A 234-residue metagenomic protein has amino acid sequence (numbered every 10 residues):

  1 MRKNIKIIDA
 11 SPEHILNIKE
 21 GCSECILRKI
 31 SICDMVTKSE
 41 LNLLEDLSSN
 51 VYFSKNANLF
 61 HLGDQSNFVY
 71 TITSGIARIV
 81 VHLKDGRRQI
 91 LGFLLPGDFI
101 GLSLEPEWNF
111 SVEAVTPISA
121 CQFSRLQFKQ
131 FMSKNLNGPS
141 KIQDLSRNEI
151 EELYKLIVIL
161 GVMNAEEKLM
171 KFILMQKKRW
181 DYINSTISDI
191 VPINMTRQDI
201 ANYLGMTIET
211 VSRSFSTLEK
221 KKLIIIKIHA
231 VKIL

Functional and structural regions predicted by a protein language model:
R2-K55, D98-I100, E105: Cyclic nucleotide-binding regulatory module and flanking cytosolic helices
I32, A57-P117: Cyclic nucleotide-binding regulatory domains
V69, L91, A120-C121, P192 (+1 more regions): A residue-level structural signature of the nucleotidyltransferase/glycosyltransferase Rossmann-like core
I90-E151, K155: Cyclic-nucleotide recognition modules
E151, V158-G161, A165: Signal-transducing alpha-helical linker
E166-M170: Short, leucine-enriched amphipathic alpha-helices that occur as contiguous helical runs
F172-Q176: Short amphipathic alpha-helical elements of helix-turn-helix/winged-helix folds
K178-L234: Phosphate-/nucleic-acid-contacting segments
